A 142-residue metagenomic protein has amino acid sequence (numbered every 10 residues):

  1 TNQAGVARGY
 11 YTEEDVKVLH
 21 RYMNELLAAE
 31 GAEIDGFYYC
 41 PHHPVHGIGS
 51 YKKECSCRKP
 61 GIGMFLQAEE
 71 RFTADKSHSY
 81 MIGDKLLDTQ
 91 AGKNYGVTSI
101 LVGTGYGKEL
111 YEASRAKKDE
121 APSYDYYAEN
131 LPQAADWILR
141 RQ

Functional and structural regions predicted by a protein language model:
N2-V6, C40-H43: Short linear capping/connector segments at secondary-structure termini
Q3-V16: A short secondary-structure junction motif
E13-G36, P44-M81, K85-Q142: Asp-based, Mg2+/Mn2+-dependent phosphohydrolase catalytic module
